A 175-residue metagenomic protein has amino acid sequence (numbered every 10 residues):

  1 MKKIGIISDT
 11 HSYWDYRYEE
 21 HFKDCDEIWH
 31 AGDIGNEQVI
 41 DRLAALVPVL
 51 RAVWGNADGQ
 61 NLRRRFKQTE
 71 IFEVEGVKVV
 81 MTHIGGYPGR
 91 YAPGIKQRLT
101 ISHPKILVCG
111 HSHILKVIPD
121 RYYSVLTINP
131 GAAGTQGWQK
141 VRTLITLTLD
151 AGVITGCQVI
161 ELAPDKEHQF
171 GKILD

Functional and structural regions predicted by a protein language model:
M1-L50, D58-I71, G76, M81 (+2 more regions): N-terminal active-site segment of His-dependent metallophosphoesterases
I6, A52, M81, N129 (+2 more regions): Structural signal for conserved beta-strand scaffold positions within catalytic alpha/beta enzyme cores
D9, D33, G55, H83 (+2 more regions): Active-site glycine-centered loops adjacent to acidic/histidine catalytic or metal-binding residues that shape
T10-S12, H83, P88-A92, K96: Short, motif-level signal for alpha-helix interfacial/capping segments enriched in acidic residues and aromatics/proline
S12, N36, G86, I114 (+1 more regions): Short active-site segment of divalent metal-dependent hydrolases/proteases that encodes the spacing between
G59-N61, P88, Q136, K166: Short, small-residue-enriched loops and turns at beta-alpha junctions that line or gate enzyme active sites
G89-V153, C157: Conserved beta-sheet core of the metallophosphoesterase superfamily
D150-D175: Charged phosphate-binding loop/patch that engages nucleotide di/tri-phosphates or the phosphate backbone of nucleic
